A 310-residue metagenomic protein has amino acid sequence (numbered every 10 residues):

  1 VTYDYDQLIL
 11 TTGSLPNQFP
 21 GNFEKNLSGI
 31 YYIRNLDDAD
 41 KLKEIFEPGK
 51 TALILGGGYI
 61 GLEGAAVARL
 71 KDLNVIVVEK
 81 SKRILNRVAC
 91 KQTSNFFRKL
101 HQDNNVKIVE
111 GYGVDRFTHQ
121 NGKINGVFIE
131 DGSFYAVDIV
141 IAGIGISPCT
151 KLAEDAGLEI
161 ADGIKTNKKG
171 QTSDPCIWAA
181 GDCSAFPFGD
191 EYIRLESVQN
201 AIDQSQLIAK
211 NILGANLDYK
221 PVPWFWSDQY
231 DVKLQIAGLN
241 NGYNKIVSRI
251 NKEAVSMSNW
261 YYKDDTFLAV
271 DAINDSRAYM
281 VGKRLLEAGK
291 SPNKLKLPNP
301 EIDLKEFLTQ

Functional and structural regions predicted by a protein language model:
V1, E130-G132, D231, V255: Glycine-centered tight beta-turn/hairpin loop motif at sheet-sheet or coil-to-beta transitions
Y3, L70-K168: A Rossmann-like FAD-binding core segment of flavoenzymes
Y3-L15, L55, Y135-G145, S205 (+1 more regions): Short hydrophobic core segments
Q7, T12-K71: Glycine-rich dinucleotide-binding loop and its adjacent helix/turn
N26-P48, K123-F128, F134-L207: FAD-site-proximal beta/loop scaffold in flavoenzymes
L42, P292-Q310: Cysteine/selenocysteine-centered motifs that mediate thiol-based redox chemistry or coordinate metal-sulfur cofactors
C183-M280: Mid-to-C-terminal Rossmann-like scaffold of FAD/NAD(P)H-dependent oxidoreductases
S276-L295: A short, polar/charged loop-to-alpha-helix boundary motif
